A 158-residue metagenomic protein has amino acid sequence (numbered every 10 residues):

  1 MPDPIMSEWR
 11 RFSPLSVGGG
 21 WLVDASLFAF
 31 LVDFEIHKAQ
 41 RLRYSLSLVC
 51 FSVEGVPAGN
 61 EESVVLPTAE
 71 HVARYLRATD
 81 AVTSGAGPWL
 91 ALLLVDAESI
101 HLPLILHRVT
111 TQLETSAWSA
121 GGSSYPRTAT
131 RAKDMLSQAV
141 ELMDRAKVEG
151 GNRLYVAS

Functional and structural regions predicted by a protein language model:
P2-D24, H37: Amphipathic HAMP/coiled-coil signal-transducing linker helices that couple sensory inputs to cytosolic output domains
F28, V32, V49, E62-V65 (+4 more regions): Heptad-repeat coiled-coil signal-transmission/dimerization helices
F28-N60: Active-site-proximal structural segments of metal-dependent nucleotidyl cyclase/transferase enzymes
F34-R41, V65-S99, T111, T115: Conserved helix-loop-beta segment at the catalytic/binding core of cyclic-nucleotide signaling proteins
S47, T83-V95, E114-L142, R153-A157: A short glycine-enriched loop-to-beta-strand structural element that forms part of the catalytic core of nucleotide
V56-V64, S99-L104, T130-R131: Short, conserved charged micro-motifs
